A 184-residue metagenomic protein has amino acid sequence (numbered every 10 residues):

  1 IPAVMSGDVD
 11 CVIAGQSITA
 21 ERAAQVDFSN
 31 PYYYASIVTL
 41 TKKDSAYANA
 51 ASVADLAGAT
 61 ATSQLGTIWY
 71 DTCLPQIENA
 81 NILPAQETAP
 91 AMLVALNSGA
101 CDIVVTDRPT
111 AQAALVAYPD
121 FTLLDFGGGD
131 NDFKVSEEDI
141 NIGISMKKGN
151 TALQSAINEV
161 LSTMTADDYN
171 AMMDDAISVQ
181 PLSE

Functional and structural regions predicted by a protein language model:
I1-E184: Proline/Glycine/Serine-rich low-complexity intrinsically disordered segments that serve as flexible stalks/linkers
